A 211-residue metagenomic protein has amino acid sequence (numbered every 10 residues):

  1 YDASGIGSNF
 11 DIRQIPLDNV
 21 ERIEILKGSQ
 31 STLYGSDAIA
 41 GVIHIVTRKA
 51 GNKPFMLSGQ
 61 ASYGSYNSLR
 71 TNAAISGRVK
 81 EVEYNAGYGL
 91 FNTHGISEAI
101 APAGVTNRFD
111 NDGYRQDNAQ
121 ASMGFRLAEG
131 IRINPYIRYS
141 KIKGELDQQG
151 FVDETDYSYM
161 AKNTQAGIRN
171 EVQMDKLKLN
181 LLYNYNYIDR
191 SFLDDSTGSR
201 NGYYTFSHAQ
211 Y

Functional and structural regions predicted by a protein language model:
Y1-K27: Short acidic/polar hinge/loop motifs at secondary-structure boundaries that mediate gating or recognition
G5-G7, N19-E21, T32-H44, K49-E98 (+2 more regions): Outer-membrane beta-barrel translocator/receptor signature
S8, R13, T32, G64 (+4 more regions): Alpha-helix initiation/capping motif
L26, V46, A74-R78, G87 (+3 more regions): Transmembrane beta-barrel domains of outer membrane proteins
S58-S62, N85-G89, G124, Y136-R138 (+1 more regions): Transmembrane beta-strands of outer-membrane beta-barrel proteins
T93-I100, T106-N118, R126-L179, Y185-H208: Flexible loop and strand-edge segments within Gram-negative outer membrane beta-barrel domains
